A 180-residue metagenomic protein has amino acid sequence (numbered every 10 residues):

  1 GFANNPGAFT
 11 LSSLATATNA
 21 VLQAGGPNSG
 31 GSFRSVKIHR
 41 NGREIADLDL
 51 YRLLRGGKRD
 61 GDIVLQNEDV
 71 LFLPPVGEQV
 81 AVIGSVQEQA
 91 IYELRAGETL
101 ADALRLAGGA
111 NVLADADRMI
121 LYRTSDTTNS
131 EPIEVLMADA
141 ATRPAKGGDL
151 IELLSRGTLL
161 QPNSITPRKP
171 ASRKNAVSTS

Functional and structural regions predicted by a protein language model:
G1-S180: Ser/Thr/Pro/Gly-biased, low-complexity, turn-/loop-rich segments that often occur immediately after N-terminal
